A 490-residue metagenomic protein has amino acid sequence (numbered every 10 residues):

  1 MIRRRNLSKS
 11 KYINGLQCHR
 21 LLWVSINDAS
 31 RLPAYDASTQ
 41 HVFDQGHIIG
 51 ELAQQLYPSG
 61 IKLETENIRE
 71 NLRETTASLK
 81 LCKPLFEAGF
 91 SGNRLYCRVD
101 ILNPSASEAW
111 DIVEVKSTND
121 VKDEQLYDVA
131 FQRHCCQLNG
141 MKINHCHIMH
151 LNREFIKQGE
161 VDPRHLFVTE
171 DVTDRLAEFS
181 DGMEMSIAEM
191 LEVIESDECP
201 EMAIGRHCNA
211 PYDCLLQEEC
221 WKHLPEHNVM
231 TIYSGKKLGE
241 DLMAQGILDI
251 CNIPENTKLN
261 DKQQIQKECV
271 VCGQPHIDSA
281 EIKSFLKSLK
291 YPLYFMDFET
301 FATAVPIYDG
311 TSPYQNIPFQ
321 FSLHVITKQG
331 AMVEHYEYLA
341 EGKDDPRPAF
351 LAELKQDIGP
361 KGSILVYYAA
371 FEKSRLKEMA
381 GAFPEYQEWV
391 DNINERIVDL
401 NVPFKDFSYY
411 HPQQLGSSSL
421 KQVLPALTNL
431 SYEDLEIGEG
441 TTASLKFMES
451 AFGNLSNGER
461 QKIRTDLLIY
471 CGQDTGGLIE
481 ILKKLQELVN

Functional and structural regions predicted by a protein language model:
M1-A109, L238-P275: Metal-dependent nuclease catalytic cores that hydrolyze phosphodiester bonds in DNA/RNA, characterized by
I2, S10-K11, G15-L16, T39-V42 (+3 more regions): Cys/His-rich finger/ribbon microdomains and the adjacent scaffold used for macromolecule binding/structural
C82-A88, G92, Y96-N103, I112-E114 (+2 more regions): Conserved DEDDh/DEDDy metal-dependent 3′-5′ exonuclease domain
F90, E281-P360: Conserved RNase H-like, two-metal-ion catalytic cores of nucleic-acid enzymes
P104-E108, H223, T327-G330: Short acidic-glycine loop/turn motifs at beta-strand connectors
V115, C214, M296-F298, V366-A369: Short His-Asn-centered micro-motif
S117, T300-A302, V402: Short, glycine/acidic-enriched loop or turn micro-motifs at the edges of active sites
G159-E226, Q245, V423-N490: Acidic, Mg2+-coordinating catalytic module of metal-dependent nucleases/exonucleases that use a two-metal-ion mechanism
